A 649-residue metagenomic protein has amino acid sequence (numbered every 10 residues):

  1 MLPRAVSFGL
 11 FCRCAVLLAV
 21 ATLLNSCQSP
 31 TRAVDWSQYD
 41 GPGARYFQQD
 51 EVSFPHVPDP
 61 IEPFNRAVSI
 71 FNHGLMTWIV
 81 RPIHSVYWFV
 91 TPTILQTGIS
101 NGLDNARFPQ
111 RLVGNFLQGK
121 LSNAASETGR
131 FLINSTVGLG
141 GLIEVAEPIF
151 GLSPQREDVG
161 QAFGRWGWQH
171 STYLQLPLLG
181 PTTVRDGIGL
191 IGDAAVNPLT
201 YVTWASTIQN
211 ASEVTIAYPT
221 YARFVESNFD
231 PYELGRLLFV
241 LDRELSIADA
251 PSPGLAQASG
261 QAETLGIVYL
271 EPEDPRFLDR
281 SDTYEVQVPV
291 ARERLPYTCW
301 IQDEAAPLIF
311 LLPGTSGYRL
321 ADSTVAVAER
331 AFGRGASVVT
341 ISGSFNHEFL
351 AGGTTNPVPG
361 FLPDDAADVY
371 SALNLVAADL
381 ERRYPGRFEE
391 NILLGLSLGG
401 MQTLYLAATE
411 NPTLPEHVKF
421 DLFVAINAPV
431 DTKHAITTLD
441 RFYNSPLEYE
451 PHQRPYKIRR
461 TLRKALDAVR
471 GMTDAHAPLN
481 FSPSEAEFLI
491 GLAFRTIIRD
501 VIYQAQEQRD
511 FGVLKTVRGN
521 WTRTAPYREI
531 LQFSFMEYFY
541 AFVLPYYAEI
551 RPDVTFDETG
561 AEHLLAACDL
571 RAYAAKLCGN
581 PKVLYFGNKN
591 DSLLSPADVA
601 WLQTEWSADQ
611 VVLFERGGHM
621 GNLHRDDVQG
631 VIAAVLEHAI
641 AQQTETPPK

Functional and structural regions predicted by a protein language model:
C27-L121, N210-L255, P647-K649: N-terminal targeting leaders of membrane proteins
A256-E304: N-terminal cap/lid segment of alpha/beta-hydrolase-fold proteins
W300-H347: Short, surface-exposed "cap/lid" segments of acyl-processing enzymes
V358-R383: Alpha/beta-hydrolase active-site loop
T409-E529: Alpha/beta-hydrolase-fold enzymes
L584-G587: Short beta-strand/loop motif that positions the catalytic acidic residue of the alpha/beta-hydrolase fold
S592-D598: Conserved alpha/beta-hydrolase "acid-adjacent" motif
G617-Q629: Catalytic histidine-centered segment of alpha/beta-hydrolase-like enzymes
